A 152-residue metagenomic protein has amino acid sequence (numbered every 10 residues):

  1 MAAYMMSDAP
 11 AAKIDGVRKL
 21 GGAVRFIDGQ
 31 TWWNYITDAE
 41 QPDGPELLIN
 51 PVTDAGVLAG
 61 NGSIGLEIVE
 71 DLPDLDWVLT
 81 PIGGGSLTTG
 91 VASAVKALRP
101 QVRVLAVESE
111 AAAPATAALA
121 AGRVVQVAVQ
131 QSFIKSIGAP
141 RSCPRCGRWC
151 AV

Functional and structural regions predicted by a protein language model:
A2, R103-L105: A structural signal for isolated positions on well-ordered beta-strands in alpha/beta enzyme cores
A2-W77, A111-V152: Small/polar-residue-rich loop-to-helix segments that shape phosphate-bearing ligand pockets
M6, T80, A106: Conserved SAM-binding loop
V57-L58, S86-T89: Conserved PLP phosphate-binding loop immediately N-terminal to the Schiff-base lysine helix in PLP-dependent enzymes
W77-P81, T89: ATP/pyrophosphate-binding catalytic subdomain of soluble kinases
T88-R99: Short Gly/Thr/Asp-enriched flexible loops that form oxyanion-binding sites at enzyme active sites
